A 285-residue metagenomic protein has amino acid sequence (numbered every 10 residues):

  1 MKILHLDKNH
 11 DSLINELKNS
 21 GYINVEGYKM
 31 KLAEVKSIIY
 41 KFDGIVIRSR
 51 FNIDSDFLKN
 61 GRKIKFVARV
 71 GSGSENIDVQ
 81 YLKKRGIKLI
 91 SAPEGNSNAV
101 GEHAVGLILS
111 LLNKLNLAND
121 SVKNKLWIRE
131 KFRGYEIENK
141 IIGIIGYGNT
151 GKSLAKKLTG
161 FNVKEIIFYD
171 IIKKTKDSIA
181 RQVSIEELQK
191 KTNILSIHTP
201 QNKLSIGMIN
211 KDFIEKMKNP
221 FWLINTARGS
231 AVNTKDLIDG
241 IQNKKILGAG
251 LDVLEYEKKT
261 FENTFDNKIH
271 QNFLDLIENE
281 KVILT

Functional and structural regions predicted by a protein language model:
M1-F42, N162-K164: N-terminal glycine-/charge-rich "phosphate-binding" loop or analogous flexible N-terminal tail
H5-L6, N24, K31-L32, G44-N119 (+2 more regions): Phosphate/diphosphate ligand-binding glycine-rich loop within oxidoreductases
S37-I38, F57-N60, E187-K191, F213 (+1 more regions): Structural alpha-helical scaffold elements that stabilize or flank donor/cofactor-binding regions in carbohydrate
I39-G44, R62-I64, K190-L195, K218-P220: Short acidic/histidine-rich motifs immediately flanking catalytic phosphotransfer sites in two-component signaling
R50, S72, N193, T199-Q201 (+2 more regions): Short glycine-/small-residue-rich Rossmann-like dinucleotide-binding loops
K125-Y135: A short, basic/flexible loop-to-alpha-helix module at the beginning of a structural domain
R133-N219: Rossmann-like dinucleotide/phosphate-binding beta-alpha-beta segment
P220-T285: Rossmann-like dinucleotide-binding domain for NAD(H)/NADP(H)
